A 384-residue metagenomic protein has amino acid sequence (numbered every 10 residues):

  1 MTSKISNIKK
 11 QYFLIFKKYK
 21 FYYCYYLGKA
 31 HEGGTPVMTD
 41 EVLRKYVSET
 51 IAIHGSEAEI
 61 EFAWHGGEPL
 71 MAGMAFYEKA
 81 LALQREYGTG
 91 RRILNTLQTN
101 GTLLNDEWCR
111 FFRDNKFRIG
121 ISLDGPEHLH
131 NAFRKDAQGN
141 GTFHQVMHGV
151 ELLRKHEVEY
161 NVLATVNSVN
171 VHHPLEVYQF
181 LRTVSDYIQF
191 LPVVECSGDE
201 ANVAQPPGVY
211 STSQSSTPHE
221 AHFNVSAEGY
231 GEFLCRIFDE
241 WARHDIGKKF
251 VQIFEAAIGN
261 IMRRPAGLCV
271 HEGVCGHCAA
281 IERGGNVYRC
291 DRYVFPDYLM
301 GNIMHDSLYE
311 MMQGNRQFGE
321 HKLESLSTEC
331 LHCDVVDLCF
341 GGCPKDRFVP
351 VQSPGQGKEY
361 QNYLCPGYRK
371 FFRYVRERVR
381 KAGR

Functional and structural regions predicted by a protein language model:
M1-T99, L103-R110, D114: Conserved alpha-helical substructure of the radical SAM core
A30-V37, A132-N140, P350: Short glycine-enriched, charge-decorated loop/helix-capping segments at active-site entrances that position
C109-H128, D186-E195: Non-cysteine beta-strand/loop elements that form the S-adenosyl-L-methionine
A132-H144, E151, K155-V270, V274 (+2 more regions): Radical SAM enzyme [4Fe-4S]-AdoMet core and its adjacent flexible, acidic and glycine-rich loops/tails across
E282: Short, acidic, Ser/Thr-enriched surface-loop or helix-capping motifs
V294-R384: Flexible mid-to-C-terminal extensions adjoining Fe-S/redox cofactors in radical SAM and related proteins
